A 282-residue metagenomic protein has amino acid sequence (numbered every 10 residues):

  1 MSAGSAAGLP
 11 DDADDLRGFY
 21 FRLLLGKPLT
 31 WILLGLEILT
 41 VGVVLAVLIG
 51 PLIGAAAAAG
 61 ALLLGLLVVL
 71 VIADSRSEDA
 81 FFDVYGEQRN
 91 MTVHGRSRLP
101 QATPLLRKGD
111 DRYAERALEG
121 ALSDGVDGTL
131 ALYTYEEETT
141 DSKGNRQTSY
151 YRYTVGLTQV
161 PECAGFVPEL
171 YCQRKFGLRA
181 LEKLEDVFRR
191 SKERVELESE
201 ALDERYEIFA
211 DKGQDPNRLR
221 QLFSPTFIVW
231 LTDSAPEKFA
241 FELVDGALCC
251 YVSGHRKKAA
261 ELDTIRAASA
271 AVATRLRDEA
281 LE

Functional and structural regions predicted by a protein language model:
M1-D14: Short, charged cytosolic
D15-L25, F82-D83, E87-G95, K108-E282: Charged, low-complexity intrinsically disordered regions
L25-L36: Select subsegments of transmembrane alpha-helices in polytopic membrane proteins, especially boundary-proximal
I32, V44-L62: Hydrophobic alpha-helical transmembrane segments
E37-V43: Hydrophobic, membrane-inserted alpha-helices
G60-Q88: Transmembrane-cytosolic junction motif
P100-A102: Membrane-cytosol interface segments
P104-L106: Short, charge-rich amphipathic alpha-helical segments embedded in non-transmembrane helical bundles/solenoids
